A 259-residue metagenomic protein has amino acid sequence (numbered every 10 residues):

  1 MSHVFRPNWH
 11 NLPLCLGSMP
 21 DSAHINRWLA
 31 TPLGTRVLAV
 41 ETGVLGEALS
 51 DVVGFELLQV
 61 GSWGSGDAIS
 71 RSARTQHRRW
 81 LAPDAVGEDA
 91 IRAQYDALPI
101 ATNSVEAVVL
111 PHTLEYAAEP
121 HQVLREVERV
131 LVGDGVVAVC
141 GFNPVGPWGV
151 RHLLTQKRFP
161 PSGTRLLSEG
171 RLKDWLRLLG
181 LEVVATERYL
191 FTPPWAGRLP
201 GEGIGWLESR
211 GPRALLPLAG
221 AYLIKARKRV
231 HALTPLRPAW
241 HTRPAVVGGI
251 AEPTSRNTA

Functional and structural regions predicted by a protein language model:
S2-S50: Class I SAM-dependent methyltransferase Rossmann-like catalytic core, especially the SAM/SAH-binding loop
G43, E47-L98: Class I SAM-dependent methyltransferase SAM/SAH-binding core
D96-V108: A short acidic, Gly/Pro-enriched loop at the edge of an enzyme's catalytic core that lines a small-molecule cofactor
H121-V136: A short glycine-rich, Lys/Arg-flanked "PGG" loop and its adjoining helix->strand segment in the class I
V136-G163: Conserved class I S-adenosyl-L-methionine
G163-T186: Short alpha-helix
V183-E208, P217-L218: Conserved catalytic loop of SAM-dependent methyltransferase domains
W206-A259: C-terminal lobe and adjacent flexible extensions of AdoMet/dcAdoMet transferase-like proteins
